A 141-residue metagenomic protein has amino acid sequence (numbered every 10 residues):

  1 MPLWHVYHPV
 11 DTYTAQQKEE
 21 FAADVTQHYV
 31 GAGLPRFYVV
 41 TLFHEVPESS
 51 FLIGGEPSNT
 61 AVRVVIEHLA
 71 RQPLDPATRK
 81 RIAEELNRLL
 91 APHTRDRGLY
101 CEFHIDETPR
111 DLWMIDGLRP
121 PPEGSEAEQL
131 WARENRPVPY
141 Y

Functional and structural regions predicted by a protein language model:
M1-Y141: A domain-level signal for the structural core that forms small-molecule/cofactor-binding pockets and catalytic centers
